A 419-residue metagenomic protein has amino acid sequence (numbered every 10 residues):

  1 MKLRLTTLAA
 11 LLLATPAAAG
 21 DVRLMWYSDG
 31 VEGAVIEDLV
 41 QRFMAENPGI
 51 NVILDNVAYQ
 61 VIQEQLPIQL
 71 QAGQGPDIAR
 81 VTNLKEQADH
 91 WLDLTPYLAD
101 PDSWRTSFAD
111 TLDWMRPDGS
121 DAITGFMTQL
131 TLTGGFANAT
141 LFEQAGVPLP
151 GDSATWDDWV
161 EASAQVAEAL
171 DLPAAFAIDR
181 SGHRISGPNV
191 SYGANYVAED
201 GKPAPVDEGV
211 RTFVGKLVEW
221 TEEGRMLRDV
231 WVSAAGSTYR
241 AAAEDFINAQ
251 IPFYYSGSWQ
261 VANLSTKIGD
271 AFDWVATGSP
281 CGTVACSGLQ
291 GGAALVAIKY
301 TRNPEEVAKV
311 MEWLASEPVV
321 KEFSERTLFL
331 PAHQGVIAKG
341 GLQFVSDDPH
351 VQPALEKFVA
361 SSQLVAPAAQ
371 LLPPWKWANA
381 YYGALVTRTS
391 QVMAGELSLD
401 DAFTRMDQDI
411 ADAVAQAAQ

Functional and structural regions predicted by a protein language model:
G20-D29, I50-D55, D77-I78, T124 (+2 more regions): Short, well-ordered beta-strand elements
V22-D38, V57, T131, V284 (+1 more regions): Extracytoplasmic "Venus flytrap"
D38, R42-F108, E143-G146, E244-D245 (+3 more regions): Extracytoplasmic "Venus flytrap"/periplasmic binding protein-like
V81-G134, D273-V275, P353, V359: Hinge/lid segment of periplasmic solute-binding proteins
E86-L92, D113-P150, I178-D200, L289-A297 (+1 more regions): Periplasmic solute-binding protein
D118, M127, P353-D409: C-terminal capping/gating helix-and-loop segments adjacent to ligand/active sites or protein-protein/ligand interfaces
S163-A164, K202-A235, S265, S279: Glycine-centered hinge/linker elements that transmit conformational signals in sensory and ligand-binding systems
W259-A262, A297-N379: Mature extracytoplasmic/periplasmic domains
